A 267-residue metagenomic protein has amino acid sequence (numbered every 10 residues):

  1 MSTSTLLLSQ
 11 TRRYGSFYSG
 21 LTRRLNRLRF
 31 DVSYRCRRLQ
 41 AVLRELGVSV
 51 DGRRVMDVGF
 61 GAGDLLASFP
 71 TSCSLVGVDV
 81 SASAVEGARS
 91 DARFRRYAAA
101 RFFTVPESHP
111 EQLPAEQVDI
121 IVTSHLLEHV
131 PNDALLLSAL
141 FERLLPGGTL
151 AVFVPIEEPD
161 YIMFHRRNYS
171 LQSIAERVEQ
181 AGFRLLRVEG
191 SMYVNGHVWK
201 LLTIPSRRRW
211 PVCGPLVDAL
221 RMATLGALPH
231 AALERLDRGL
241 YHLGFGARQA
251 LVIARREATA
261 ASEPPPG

Functional and structural regions predicted by a protein language model:
M1-E116, I120, S124, L137 (+4 more regions): Conserved N-terminal segment of class I S-adenosyl-L-methionine
L6, Q10-Y34, V80, D91 (+3 more regions): S-adenosyl-L-methionine-dependent methyltransferase catalytic module, highlighting the catalytic core
P70, P131, L145: Short conserved AdoMet
H125-H129: A short His-aromatic
